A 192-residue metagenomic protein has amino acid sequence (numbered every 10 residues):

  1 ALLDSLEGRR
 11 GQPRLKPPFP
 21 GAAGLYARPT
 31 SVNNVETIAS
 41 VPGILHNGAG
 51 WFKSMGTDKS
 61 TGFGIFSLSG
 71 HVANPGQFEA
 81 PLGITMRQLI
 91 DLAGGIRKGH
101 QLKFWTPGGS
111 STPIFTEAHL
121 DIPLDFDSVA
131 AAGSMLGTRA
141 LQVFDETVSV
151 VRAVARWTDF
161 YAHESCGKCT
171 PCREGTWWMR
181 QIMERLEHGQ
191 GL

Functional and structural regions predicted by a protein language model:
A1, R97-A131, E184-E187: Terminal amphipathic helices with adjacent charged low-complexity linkers/tails
A1-L82, G94: Hydrophobic alpha-helical positions that pack around
P13-F19, G56-T57, D121-L192: Ferredoxin-type iron-sulfur electron-transfer modules in oxidoreductases and energy-metabolism complexes
W51-T61, K98-P107, K168-C172, Q190-L192: Flexible, glycine/charged-enriched surface loops at secondary-structure junctions
G62, N74, Q101, G137-T138 (+1 more regions): A generic structural signal for well-ordered coil/turn residues at beta-strand boundaries that shape enzyme active-site
L68, A80, W105-P107, V143: General beta-strand structural signal in soluble alpha/beta enzymes
L82-G99: Short amphipathic, charge-patterned alpha-helical segments
R87, I96, W105-T106, F144: Inter-domain interface/hinge segments
